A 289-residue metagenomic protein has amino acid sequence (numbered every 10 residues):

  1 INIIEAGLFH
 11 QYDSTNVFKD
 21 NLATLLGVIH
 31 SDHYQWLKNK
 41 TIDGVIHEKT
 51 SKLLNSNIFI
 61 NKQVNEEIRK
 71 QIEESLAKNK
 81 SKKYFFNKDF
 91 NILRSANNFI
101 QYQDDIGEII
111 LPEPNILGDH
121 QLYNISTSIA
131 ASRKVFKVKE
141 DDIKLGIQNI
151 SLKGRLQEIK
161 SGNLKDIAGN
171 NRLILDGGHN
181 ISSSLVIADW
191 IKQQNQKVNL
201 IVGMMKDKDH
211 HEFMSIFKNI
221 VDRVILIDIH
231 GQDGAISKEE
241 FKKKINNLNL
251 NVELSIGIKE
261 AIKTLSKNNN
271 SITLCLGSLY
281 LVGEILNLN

Functional and structural regions predicted by a protein language model:
I1-L37, R69-L111: Extended acidic/charged loop-beta regions that coordinate divalent cations and stabilize anionic phosphate/carboxylate
I1-N2, D13-L25, H30-Y34, T41-G44 (+1 more regions): Nucleotide phosphate-binding/pyrophosphate-handling subdomain across enzymes that bind or process nucleotide phosphates
Q11, E67-Q71, S183-V186, D209-E212 (+2 more regions): Phosphate- and divalent-cation-binding pockets in alpha/beta enzyme and binding domains that engage nucleotide-derived
A23-V28, L53-N61, I225-L226: Conserved beta-strand/loop subsegment of P-loop NTPase cores
I46-L54: Membrane-proximal helix-turn-helix segments that form the acceptor-binding/catalytic region of lipid-linked
N61-Q63, S75-S95, N115-D119, D141-I150 (+5 more regions): Beta-strand->loop->alpha-helix junctions that form or flank phosphate-binding loops in nucleotide-handling enzymes
V64-Y84, N170-L175, I181, M214-I272: C-terminal helical cap/extension that packs against the catalytic core of soluble nucleotide-cofactor enzymes
S278: Active-site-proximal loop/hinge segments that shape catalytic or ion-binding/gating pockets
